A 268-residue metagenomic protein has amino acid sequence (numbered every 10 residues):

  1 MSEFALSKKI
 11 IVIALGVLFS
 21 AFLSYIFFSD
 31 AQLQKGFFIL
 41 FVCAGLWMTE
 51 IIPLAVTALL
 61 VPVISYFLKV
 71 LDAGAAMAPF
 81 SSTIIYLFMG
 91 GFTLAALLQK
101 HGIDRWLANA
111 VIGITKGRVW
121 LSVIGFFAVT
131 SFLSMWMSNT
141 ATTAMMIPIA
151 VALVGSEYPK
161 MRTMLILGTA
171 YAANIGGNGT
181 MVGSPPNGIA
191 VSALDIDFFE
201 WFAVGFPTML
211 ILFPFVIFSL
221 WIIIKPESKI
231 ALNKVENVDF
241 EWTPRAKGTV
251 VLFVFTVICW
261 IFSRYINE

Functional and structural regions predicted by a protein language model:
M1-L87, E200, V204-E268: Hydrophobic transmembrane alpha-helices of multi-pass small-molecule transporters
S2, A152, S156-P226, V235-E236: Membrane-core helix-loop-helix motifs of multi-pass transport proteins
Q32, L98, W120, M137-A141 (+4 more regions): Alpha-helix capping and helix-loop boundary segments enriched in small/acidic/polar residues
G36, G102, A141, A170 (+2 more regions): Charged, alpha-helix-enriched surfaces in structured cytosolic catalytic cores of large nucleotide-utilizing machines
V42, A55-V56, L60-E157: Membrane-embedded alpha-helical segments and adjacent helix-loop junctions characteristic of multi-pass solute
G45-I52, V129-S138, A170-V182: Transmembrane alpha-helix interface/packing and boundary motifs in multi-pass membrane proteins, characterized by
V63-L68, V119-I124, T169-T180, D239-P244: Small-residue-rich segments of transmembrane alpha-helices in multi-pass membrane proteins, especially helix faces
